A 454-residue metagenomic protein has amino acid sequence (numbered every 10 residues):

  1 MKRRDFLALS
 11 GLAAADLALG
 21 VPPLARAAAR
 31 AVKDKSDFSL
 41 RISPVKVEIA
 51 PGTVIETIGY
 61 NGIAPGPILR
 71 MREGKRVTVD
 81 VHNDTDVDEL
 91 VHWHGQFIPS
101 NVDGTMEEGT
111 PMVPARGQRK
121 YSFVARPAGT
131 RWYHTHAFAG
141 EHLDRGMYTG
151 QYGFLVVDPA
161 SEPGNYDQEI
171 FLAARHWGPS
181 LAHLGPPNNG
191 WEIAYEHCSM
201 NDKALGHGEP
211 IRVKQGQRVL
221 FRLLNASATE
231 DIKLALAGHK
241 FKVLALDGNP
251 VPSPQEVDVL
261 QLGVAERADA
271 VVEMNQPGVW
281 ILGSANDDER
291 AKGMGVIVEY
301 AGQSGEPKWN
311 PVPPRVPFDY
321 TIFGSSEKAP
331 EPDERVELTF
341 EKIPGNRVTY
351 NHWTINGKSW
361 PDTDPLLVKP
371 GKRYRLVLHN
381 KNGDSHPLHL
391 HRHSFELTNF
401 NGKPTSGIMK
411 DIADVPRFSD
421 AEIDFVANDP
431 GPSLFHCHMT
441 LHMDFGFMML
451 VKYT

Functional and structural regions predicted by a protein language model:
M1-L7: Twin-arginine (Tat) signal peptide motif
A8-L9, D16-S39, H142, M147-P179 (+3 more regions): Extended terminal and domain-junction accessory segments
L24-Y133, A137, E141, M147 (+2 more regions): Extracytoplasmic/lumenal soluble domains of exported proteins with redox or metal-associated functions
V54-R70, S199-P210, R347-P370: N-terminal edge beta-strand
A64, L69, G95-P127, G206-E209 (+3 more regions): Extracytoplasmic beta-sandwich strand-turn segments characteristic of Greek-key/jelly-roll folds
V81-T85, N225, L378-N382: Asparagine-centered strand-capping/turn motif at beta-strand->loop junctions
Q168-Q217, L224-S227, N351-T354: Acidic-aromatic/histidine active-site loop/patch
G238-P250, N356, K381-I408, T440-M443 (+1 more regions): Active/binding-pocket-proximal capping segment
